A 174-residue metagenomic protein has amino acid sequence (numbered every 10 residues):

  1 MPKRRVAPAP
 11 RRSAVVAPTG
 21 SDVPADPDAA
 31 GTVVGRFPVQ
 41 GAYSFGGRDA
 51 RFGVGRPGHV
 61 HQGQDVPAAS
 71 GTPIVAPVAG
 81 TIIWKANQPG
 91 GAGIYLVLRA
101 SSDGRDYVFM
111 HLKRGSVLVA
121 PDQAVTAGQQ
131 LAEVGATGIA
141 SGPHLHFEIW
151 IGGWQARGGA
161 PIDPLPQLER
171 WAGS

Functional and structural regions predicted by a protein language model:
K3-R4, P8-I94, A127, A136 (+3 more regions): Surface-exposed, glycine-biased beta-strand/turn segments
A68, T72, V119-A120, A156: Residues at the start of alpha-helices and the adjacent loop-to-helix junctions
P77-P121, P143-I151: Zn2+-dependent peptidoglycan hydrolase active-site motif and core
L96-V97, R105, Q123-S174: Conserved, short, structured surface segments that act as functional micro-motifs
